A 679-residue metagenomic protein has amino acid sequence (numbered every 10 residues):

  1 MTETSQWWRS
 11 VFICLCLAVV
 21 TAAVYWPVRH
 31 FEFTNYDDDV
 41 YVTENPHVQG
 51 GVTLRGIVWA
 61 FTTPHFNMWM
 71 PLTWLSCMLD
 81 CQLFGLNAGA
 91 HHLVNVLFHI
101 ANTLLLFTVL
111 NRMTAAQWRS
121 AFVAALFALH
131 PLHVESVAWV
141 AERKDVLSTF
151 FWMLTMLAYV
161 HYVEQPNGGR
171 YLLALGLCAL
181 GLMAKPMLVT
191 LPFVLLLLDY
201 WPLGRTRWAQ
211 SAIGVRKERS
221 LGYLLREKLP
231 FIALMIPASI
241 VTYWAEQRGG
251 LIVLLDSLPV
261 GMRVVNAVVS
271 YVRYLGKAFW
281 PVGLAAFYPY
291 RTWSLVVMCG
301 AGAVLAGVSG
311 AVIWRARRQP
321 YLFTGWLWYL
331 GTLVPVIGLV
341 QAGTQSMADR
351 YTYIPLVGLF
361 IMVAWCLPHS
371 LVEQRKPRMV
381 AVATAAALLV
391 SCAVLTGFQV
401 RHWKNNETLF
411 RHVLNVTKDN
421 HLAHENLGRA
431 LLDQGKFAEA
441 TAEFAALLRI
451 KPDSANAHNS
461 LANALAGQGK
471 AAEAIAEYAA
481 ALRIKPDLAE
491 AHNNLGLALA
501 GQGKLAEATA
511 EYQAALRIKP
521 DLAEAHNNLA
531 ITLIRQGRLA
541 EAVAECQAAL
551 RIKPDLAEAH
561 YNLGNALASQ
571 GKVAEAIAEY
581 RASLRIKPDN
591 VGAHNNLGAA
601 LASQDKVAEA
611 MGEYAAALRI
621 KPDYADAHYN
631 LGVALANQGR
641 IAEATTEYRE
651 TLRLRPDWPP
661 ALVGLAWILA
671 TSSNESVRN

Functional and structural regions predicted by a protein language model:
M1-E439, E443-A445, R449-S460, G467 (+2 more regions): Polytopic membrane enzymes that build or remodel cell-surface glycoconjugates and lipids
F398, G469, G503, G537 (+4 more regions): Short coil/turn linking the two alpha-helices of tandem helical-hairpin repeats
L422-L432, N456-G467, E490-G501, E524-R535 (+4 more regions): Conserved alpha-helical positions within TPR/SEL1-like repeat arrays
